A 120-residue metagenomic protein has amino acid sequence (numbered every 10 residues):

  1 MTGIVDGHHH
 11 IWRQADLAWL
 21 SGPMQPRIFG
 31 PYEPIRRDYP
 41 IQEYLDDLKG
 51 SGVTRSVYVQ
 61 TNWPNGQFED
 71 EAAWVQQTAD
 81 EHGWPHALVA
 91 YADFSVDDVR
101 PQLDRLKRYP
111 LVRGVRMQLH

Functional and structural regions predicted by a protein language model:
M1-H120: Helix-coil boundary/capping segments in enzymes
